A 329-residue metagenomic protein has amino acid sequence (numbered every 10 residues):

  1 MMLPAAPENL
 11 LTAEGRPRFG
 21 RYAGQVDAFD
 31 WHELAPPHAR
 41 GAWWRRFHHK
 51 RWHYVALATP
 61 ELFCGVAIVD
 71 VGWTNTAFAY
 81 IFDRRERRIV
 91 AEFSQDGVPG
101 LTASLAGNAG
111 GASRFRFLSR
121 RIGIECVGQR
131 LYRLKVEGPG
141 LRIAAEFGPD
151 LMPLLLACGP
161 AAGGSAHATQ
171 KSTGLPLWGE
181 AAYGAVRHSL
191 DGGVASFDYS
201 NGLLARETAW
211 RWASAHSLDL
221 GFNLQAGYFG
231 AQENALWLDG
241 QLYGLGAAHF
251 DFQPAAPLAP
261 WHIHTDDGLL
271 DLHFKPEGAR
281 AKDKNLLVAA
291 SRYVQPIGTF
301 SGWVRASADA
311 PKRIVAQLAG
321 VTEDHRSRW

Functional and structural regions predicted by a protein language model:
M1-W329: Structured soluble/peripheral alpha/beta segments that form catalytic or ligand/cofactor-binding pockets
